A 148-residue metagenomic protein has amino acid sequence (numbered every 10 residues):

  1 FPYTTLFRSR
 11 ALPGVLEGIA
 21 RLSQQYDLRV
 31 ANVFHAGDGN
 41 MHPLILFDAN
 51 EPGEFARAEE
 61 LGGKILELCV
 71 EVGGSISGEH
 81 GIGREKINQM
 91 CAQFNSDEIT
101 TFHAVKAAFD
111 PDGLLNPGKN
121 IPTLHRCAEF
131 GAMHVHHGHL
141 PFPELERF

Functional and structural regions predicted by a protein language model:
F1-L6: Short, small-residue-biased leader/transition segments that mark boundaries at the very start of proteins
F7-S77: Substrate-recognition/cap regions that form aromatic- and gly/pro-loop-enriched pockets for small-molecule ligands
H35-N40, E79-Q89, P117-G131: A glycine-rich phosphate-binding loop feature that marks nucleotide/adenosyl-phosphate handling sites
L46-D48, C91-F94, F130-G131: Short low-complexity, flexible loop/linker segments enriched in glycine and/or proline with clustered acidic
N50-G53, R84-A92: Short beta-alpha connecting loops at secondary-structure transitions that line or flank enzyme active sites
V70-E79, G113-K119: Conserved short beta-strand edge segments in small beta-sheet-based binding/regulatory domains
D97-F148: Intrinsic disorder at enzyme termini
